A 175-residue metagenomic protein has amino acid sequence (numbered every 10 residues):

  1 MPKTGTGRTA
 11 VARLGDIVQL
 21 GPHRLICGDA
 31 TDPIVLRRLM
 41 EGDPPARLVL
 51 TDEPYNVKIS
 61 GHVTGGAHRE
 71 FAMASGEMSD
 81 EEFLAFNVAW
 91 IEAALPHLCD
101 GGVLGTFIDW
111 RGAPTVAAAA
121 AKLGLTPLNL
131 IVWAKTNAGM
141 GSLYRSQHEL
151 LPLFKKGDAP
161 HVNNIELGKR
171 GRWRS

Functional and structural regions predicted by a protein language model:
M1-S175: Core catalytic lobe of class I
